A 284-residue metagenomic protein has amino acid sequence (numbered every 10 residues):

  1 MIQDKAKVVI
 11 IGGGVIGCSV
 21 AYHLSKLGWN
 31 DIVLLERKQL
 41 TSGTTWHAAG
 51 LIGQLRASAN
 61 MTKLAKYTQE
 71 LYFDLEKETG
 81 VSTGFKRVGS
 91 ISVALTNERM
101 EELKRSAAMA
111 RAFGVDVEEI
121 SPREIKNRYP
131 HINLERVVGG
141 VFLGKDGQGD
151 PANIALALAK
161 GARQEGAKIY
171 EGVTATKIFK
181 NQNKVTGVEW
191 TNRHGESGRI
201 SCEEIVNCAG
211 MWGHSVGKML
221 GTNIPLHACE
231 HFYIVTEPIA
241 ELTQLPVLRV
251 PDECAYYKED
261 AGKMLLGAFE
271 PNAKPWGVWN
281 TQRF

Functional and structural regions predicted by a protein language model:
I2-I16, V33: Beta1/beta-strand and adjacent pyrophosphate-binding region of the FAD-binding site in flavoprotein oxidoreductases
I16, L40, W212: Conserved Rossmann-like nucleotide-cofactor binding loop
C18, A152, L156, H214: Residues forming the Rossmann-fold NAD(P)(H) cofactor-binding site
S25-W46: Glycine-rich FAD pyrophosphate-binding loop
G50-R128, D252-Y257, A261-L265: Dinucleotide-binding Rossmann-like beta1-alpha1 core, especially the glycine-rich loop that anchors the ADP
V141-E203, C208: Helical element adjacent to the flavin cofactor pocket in flavoenzyme catalytic cores
G195-P246: Central helical "cap/lid" subdomain
T222-N223, P238-F284: Active-site lid/adjacent beta-loop-alpha segment flanking the redox-cofactor pocket in flavoenzymes
